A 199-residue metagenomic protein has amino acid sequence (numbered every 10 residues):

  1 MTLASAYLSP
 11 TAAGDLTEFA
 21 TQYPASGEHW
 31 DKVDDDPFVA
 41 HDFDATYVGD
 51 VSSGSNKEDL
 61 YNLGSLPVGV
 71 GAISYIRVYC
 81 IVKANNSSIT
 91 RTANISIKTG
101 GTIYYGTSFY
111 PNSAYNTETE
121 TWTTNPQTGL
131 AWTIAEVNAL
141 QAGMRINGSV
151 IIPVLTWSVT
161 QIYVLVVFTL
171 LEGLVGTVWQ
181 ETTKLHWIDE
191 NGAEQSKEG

Functional and structural regions predicted by a protein language model:
M1-E172: Disulfide-rich extracellular domains of secreted proteins
E172-G199: Viral virion structural and adsorption modules
